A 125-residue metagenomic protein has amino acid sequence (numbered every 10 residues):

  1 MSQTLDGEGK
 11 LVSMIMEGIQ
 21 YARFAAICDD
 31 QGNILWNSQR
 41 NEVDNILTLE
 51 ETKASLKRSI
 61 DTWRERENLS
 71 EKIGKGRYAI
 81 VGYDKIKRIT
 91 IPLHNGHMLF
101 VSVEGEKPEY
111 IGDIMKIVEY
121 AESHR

Functional and structural regions predicted by a protein language model:
M1-R125: Non-catalytic interaction/Regulatory regions outside core domains
